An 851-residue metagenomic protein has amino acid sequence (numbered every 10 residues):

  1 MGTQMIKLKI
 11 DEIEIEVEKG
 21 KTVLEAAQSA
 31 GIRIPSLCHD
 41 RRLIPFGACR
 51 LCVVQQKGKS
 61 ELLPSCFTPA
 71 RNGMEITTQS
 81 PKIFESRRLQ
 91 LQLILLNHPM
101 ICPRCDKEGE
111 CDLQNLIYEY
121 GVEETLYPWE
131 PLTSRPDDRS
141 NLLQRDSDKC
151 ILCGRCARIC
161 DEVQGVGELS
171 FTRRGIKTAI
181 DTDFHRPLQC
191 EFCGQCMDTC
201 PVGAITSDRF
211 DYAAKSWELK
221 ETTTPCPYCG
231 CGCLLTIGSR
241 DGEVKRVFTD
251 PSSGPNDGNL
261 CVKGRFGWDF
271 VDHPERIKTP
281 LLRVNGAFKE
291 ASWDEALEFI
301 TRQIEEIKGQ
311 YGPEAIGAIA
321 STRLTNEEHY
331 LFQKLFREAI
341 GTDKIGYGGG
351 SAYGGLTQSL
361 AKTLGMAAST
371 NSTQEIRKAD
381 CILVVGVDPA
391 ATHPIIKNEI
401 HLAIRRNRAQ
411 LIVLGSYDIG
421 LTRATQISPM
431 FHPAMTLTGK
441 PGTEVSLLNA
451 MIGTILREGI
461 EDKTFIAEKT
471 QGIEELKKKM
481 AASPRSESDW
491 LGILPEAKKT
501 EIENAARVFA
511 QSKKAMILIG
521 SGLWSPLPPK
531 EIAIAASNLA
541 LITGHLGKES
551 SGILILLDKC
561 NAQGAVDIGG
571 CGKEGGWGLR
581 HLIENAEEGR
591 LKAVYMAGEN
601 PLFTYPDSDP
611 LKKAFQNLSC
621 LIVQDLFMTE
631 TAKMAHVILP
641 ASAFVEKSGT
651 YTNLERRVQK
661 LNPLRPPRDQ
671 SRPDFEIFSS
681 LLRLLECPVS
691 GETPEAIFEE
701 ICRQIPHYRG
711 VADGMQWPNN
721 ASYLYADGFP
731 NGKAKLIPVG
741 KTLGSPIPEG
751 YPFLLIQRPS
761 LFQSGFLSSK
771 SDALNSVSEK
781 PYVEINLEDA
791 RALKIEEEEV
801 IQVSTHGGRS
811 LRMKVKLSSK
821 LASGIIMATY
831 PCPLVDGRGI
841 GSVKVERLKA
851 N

Functional and structural regions predicted by a protein language model:
K9, N72-T78, T182, F431-T438 (+3 more regions): Short beta-alpha connecting loops at secondary-structure transitions that line or flank enzyme active sites
I10, Q56-G58, T805: Structural motif
K21-A26, T325, G578, P673: Short, structural beta-strand-to-alpha-helix junction motif
V23-K57: A basic, amphipathic helix-loop patch mediating RNA/tRNA/ribosome contacts
R50-P225, C231-C233, R240-V244: Fe-S ferredoxin-like electron-transfer domains and their immediately adjacent linker/connector regions across
P99, D211-K647, L681-V689, N720 (+5 more regions): Catalytic alpha/large subunits of respiratory electron-transfer oxidoreductases, centered on bis-MGD molybdoenzymes
M100-W129, I460-P495, R665-Y725, V777: N-terminal leader/propeptide and maturation segments of large enzyme subunits in energy/redox metabolism and hydrolases
R665-A721, S768-E784, E788-N851: Long, contiguous, secondary-structure-rich segments that constitute the structural scaffold of globular domains
